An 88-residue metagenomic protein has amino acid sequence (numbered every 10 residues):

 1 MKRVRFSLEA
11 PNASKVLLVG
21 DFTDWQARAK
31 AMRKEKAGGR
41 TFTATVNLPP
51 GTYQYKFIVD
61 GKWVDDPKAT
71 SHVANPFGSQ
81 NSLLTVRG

Functional and structural regions predicted by a protein language model:
K2-P50, K62-R87: Aromatic-rich carbohydrate-binding modules that target alpha-glucans
Y53-Y55: A short tyrosine-centered beta-strand micro-motif
